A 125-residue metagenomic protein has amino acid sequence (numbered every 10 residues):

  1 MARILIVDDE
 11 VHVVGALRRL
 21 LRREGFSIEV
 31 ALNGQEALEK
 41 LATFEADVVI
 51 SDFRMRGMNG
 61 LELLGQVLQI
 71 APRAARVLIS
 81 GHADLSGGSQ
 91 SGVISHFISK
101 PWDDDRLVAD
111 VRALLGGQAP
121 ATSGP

Functional and structural regions predicted by a protein language model:
V14, R56: The feature encodes the CheY-like receiver
G15-R23: Charged docking surfaces used in two-component/phosphorelay signaling
G25-L32, K40: Short hydrophobic/Thr-rich beta-strand motif most characteristic of the beta2 strand and flanking loop of CheY-like
L32-E36, N59-E62: Acidic catalytic/metal-coordinating carboxylates
E39, L61-R73: Short amphipathic alpha-helix used as the core "switch/output" element in two-component signaling
D52: Active-site residues of response regulator receiver
W102-L115, A119: C-terminal output helix
